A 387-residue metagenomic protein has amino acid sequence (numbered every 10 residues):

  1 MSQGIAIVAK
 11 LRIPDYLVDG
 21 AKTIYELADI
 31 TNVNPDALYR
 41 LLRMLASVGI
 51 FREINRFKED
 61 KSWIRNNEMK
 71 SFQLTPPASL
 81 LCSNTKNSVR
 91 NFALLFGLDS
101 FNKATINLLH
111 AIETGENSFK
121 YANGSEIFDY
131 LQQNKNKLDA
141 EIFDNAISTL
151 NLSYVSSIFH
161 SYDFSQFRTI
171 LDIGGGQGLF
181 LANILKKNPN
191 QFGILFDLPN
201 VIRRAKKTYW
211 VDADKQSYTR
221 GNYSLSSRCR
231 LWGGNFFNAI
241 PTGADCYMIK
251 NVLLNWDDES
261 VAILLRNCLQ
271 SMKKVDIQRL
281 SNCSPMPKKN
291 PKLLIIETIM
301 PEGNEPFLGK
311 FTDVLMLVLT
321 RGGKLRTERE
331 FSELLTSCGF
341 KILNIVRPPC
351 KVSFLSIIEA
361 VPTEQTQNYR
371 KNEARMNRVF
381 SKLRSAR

Functional and structural regions predicted by a protein language model:
M1-R56, F164-R387: Alpha-helical subdomain
M1-T169: Conserved Class I S-adenosyl-L-methionine-dependent methyltransferase catalytic core
